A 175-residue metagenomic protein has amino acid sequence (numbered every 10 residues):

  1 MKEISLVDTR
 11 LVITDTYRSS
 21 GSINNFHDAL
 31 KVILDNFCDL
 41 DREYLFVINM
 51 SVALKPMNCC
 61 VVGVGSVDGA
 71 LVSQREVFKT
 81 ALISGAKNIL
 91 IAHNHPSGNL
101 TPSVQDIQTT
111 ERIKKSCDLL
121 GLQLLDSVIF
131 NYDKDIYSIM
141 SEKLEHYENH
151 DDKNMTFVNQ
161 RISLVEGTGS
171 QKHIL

Functional and structural regions predicted by a protein language model:
M1-D15, S19, D28-K31, S51-A53 (+1 more regions): Active-site-proximal loop/helix of nucleotide/amide-processing enzymes and allied scaffolds
I33-N36: Short, P/G- and charge-enriched loop/turn segments at secondary-structure junctions
C38-D41: Short loop/turn motifs at secondary-structure junctions and domain boundaries
Y44-F46, L125: Short loop/turn microsegments at loop-to-beta-strand junctions
M57: Glycine-rich phosphate/pyrophosphate-binding loop shared by adenosine-nucleotide-utilizing enzymes
T168, K172-L175: Non-Sec secretion/translocation targeting segments of pathogen effectors
